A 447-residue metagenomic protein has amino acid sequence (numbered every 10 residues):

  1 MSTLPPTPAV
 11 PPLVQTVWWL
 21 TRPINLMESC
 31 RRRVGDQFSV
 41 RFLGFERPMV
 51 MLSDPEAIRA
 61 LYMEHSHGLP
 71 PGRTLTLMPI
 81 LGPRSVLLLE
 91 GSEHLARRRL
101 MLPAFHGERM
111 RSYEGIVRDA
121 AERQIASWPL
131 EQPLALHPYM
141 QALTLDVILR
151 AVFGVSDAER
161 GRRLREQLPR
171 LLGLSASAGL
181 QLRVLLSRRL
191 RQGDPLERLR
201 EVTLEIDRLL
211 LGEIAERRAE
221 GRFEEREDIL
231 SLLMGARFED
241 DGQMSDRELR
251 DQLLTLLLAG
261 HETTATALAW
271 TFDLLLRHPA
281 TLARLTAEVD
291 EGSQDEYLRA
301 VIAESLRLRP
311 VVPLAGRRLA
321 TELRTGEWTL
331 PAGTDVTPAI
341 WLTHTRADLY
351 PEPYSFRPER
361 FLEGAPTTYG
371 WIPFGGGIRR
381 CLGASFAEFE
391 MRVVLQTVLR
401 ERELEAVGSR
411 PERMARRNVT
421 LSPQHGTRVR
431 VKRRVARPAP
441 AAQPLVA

Functional and structural regions predicted by a protein language model:
M1-A96, R111, G115-R123, A158-E159 (+5 more regions): N-terminal membrane-proximal hinge/A-helix region immediately C-terminal to the signal-anchor transmembrane segment
M1-T7, L69-M78, E93, R109-T266: Cytochrome P450 heme-thiolate monooxygenase catalytic core
V14-F38, R208, G292-G326, A347: Conserved cytochrome P450 K-helix E-x-x-R motif and the immediately C-terminal K′/meander segment
R31-R32, A121, P169-R170, D290-S293 (+2 more regions): Cytochrome P450 proximal C-terminal region
G221-E227, R284-E296, L308-W328, T343 (+2 more regions): Cytochrome P450 fold signature focused on the C-terminal beta-domain
T263-E288, S385-R400: Cytochrome P450 catalytic-core helices
P338-G364: Conserved cytochrome P450 K-helix/beta-meander segment immediately N-terminal to the heme-binding cysteine loop
